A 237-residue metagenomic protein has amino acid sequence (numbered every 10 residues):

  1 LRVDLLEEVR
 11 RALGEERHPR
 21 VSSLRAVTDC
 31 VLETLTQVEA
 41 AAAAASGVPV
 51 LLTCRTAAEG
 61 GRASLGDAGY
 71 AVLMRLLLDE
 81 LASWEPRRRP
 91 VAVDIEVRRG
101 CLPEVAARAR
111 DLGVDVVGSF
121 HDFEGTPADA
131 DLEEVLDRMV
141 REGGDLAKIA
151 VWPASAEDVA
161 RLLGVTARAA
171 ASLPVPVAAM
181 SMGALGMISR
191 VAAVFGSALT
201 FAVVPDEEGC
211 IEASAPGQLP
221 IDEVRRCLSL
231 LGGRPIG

Functional and structural regions predicted by a protein language model:
L1-G60, D67: Conserved N-terminal beta1-alpha1 strand-loop-helix module at the mouth
R2-D4, R20-E33, T53-R55, Y70-C101 (+3 more regions): Catalytic beta/alpha-barrel core
V31-G47, R75-R88, E104-G113, M139-R141: Acidic (Asp/Glu)-rich catalytic clusters
L35, E39-A45, V93, T166 (+3 more regions): Structural signal for hydrophobic packing residues in well-ordered secondary-structure cores of soluble enzyme domains
V50, R55-L77, A184-S197, A202-G209: Cofactor- and metal-binding active-site motifs of prokaryotic enzymes that mediate redox/radical or nucleophilic
R98-G237: Catalytic alpha/beta core domains of metabolic enzymes, predominantly
